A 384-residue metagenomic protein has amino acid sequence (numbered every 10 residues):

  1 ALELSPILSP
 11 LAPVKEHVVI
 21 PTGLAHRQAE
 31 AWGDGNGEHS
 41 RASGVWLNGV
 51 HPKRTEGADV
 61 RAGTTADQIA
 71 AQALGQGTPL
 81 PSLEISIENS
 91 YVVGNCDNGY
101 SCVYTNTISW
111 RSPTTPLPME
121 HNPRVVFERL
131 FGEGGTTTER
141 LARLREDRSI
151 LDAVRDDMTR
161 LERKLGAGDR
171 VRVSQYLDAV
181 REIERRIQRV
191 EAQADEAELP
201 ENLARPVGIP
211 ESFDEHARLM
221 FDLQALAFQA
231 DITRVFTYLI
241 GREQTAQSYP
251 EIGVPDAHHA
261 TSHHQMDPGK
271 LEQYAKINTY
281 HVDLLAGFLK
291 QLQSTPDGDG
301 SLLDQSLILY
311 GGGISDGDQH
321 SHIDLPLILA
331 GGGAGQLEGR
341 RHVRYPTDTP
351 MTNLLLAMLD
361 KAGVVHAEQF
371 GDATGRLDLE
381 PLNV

Functional and structural regions predicted by a protein language model:
A1-V384: Ligand-binding pockets and gating/stacking loops
